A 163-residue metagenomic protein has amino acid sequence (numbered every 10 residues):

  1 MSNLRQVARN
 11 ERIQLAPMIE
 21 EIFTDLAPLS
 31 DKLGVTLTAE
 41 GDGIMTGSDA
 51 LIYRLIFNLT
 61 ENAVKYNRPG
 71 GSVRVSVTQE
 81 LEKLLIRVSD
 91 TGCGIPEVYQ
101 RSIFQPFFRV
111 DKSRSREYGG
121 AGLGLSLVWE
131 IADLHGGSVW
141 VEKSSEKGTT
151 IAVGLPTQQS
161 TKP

Functional and structural regions predicted by a protein language model:
S2-R9, I44-A50: Conserved micro-motifs of the catalytic ATP-binding
L29-A39: Short conserved segments within the C-terminal catalytic ATPase subdomain
A63-V64: Short helix-loop "hinge" at the ATP-lid/N-box region of the Bergerat-fold HATPase_c
G70-E82: Short beta-strand/loop element within the Bergerat-fold HATPase_c
D90: Acidic ATP/Mg2+-coordinating residue in the GHKL
I95-R109: Short conserved segment of the HATPase_c
G136-G137: Conserved glycine-rich
